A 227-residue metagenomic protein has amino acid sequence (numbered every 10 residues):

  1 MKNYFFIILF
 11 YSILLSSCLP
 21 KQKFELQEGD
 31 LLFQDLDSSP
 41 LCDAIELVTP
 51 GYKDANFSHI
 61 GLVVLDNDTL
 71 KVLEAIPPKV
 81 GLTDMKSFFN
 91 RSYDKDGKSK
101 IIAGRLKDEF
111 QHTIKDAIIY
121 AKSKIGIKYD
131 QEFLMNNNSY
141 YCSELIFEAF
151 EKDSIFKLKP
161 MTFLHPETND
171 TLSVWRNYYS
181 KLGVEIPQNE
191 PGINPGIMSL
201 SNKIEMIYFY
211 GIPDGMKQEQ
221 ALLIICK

Functional and structural regions predicted by a protein language model:
M1-F24: Bacterial Sec-dependent N-terminal signal peptides
C18-K227: Cysteine-nucleophile amide-bond enzymes
